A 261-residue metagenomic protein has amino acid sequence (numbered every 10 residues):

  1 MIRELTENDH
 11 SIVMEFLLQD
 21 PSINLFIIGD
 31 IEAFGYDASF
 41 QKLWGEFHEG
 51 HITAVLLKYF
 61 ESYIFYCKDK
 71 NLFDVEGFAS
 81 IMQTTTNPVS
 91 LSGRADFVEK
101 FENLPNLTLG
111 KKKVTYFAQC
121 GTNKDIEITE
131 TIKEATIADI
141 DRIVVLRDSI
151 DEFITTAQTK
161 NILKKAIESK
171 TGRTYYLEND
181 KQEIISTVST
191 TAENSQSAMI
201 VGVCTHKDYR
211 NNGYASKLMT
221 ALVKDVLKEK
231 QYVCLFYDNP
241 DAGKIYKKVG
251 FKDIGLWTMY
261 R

Functional and structural regions predicted by a protein language model:
M1, E15, P21, I28-T84 (+1 more regions): Conserved donor-binding loop and adjoining core beta-sheet/short helix segment in diverse acyl/aminoacyl transferases
M1-F26, T122-A157: Short amphipathic alpha-helix that is part of the acyltransferase structural core
E32-A33, K58-E61, T155, I162-C204: A conserved beta-strand-loop-helix scaffold within acyl/acetyltransferase catalytic domains
Y59-T129: Acyl-donor-binding surface of acyltransferase catalytic domains
L72-A79, V201-T205, N211-K228, K244 (+1 more regions): Conserved acetyl-CoA-binding loop-helix of GNAT-fold acetyltransferases
T86-R94, V226-D238: Conserved GNAT acetyl-CoA-binding A-motif
D96-K111, S216, N239-L256: Conserved active-site alpha-helix within GNAT-family acetyltransferase domains
G110-C120, C234, K252-R261: Conserved catalytic-core motifs of GNAT/GCN5-like acyltransferases
